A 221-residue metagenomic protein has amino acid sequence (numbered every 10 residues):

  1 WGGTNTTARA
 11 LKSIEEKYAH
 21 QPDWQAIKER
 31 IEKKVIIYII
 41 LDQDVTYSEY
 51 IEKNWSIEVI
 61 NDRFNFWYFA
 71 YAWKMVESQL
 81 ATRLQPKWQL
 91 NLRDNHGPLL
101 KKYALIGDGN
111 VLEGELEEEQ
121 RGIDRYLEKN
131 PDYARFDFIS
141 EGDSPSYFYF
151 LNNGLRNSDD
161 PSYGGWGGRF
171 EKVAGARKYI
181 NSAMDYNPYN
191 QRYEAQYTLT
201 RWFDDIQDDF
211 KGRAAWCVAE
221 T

Functional and structural regions predicted by a protein language model:
W1-T221: N-terminal acidic, glycine/proline-rich low-complexity segments
